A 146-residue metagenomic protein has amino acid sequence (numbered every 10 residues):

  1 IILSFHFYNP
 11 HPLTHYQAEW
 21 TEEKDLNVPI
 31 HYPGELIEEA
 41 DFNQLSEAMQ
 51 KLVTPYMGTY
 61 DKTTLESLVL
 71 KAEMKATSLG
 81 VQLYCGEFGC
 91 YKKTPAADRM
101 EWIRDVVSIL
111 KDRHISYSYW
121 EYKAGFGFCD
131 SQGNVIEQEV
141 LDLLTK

Functional and structural regions predicted by a protein language model:
I1-K111: Extracellular glycoside hydrolase catalytic/binding regions
T94-K146: Aromatic-rich peripheral "rim/lid" segments of glycoside hydrolase catalytic domains that contact and position glycan
